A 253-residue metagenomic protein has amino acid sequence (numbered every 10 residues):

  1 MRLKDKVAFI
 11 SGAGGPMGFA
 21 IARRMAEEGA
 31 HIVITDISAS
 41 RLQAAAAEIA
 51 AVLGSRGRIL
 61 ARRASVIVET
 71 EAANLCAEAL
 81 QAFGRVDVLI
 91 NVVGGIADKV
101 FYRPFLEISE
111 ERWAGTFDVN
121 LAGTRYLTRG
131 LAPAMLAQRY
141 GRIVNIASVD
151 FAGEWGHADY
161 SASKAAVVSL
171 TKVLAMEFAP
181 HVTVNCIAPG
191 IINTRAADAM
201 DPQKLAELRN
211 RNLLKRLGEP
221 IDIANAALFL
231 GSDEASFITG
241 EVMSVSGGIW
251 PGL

Functional and structural regions predicted by a protein language model:
G14-P16: Conserved glycine-rich cofactor-binding loop
D87, L106-R125, Y140, V144 (+2 more regions): Catalytic Tyr-X3-Lys loop
G95-A97, E110, V144-A166, T171-A179 (+1 more regions): Catalytic loop of short-chain dehydrogenase/reductase
I96, V100-Y102, A227-L228, T239-L253: Short C-terminal tail/terminal secondary-structure segment of NAD(P)H-dependent dehydrogenase/reductase domains
V100-F105, S109-F117, A197, K204 (+1 more regions): Substrate-binding pocket helix/loop in short-chain dehydrogenase/reductase
R125, C186, R209-E234, I238 (+1 more regions): C-terminal helical subdomain
T128-R129, K172: A short, exposed helix-loop element centered on a Lys and neighboring polar residues
P133, A175-P180, S236: Alpha-helical segment proximal to the catalytic Tyr-Lys
